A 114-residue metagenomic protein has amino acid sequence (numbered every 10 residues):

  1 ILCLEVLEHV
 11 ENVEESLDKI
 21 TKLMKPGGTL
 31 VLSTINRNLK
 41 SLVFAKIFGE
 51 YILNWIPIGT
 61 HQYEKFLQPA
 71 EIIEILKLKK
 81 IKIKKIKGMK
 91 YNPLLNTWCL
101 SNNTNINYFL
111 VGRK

Functional and structural regions predicted by a protein language model:
I1-L42, P69-I72, F109-K114: Conserved SAM-binding loop
E8, T60-H61, T97: A generic structural signal for short
T34, L53-E71: Acceptor-substrate binding/catalytic loop of class I
R37-N38, M89-Y91: Conserved beta-strand edge residues that scaffold enzyme active sites
S41-Y51: Short, flexible, mixed-charge acidic loops at enzyme active sites
Y63-I86: Short alpha-helix
I72, L95-T97: Class I (Rossmann-like) S-adenosyl-L-methionine-dependent methyltransferase catalytic domain, capturing the SAM-binding
T97-K114: Core SAM-dependent methyltransferase catalytic element
